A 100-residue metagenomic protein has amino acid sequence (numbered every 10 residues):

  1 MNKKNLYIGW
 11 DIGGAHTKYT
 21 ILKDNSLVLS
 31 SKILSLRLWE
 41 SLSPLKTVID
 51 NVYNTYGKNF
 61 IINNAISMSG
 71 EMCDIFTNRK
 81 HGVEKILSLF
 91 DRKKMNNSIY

Functional and structural regions predicted by a protein language model:
M1: A short, basic/flexible loop-to-alpha-helix module at the beginning of a structural domain
K4-V48: Short glycine-rich, Thr/Ser-proximal phosphate-binding strand/loop in the N-terminal lobe of ATP-dependent enzymes
Y7, Y19, Y53-Y56, Y100: Sequence-level detector for tyrosine residue identity
S26, T55, N59-F60: Short, glycine- and charge-enriched coil/turn segments that flank and shape catalytic ligand pockets
W39-S41, N51-V52, K94-I99: Short C-terminal domain-edge/linker segments immediately following a structured domain
S41-Y56, I86-L87: Short, well-ordered amphipathic alpha-helical segments that serve as non-catalytic structural scaffolds within diverse
K58-Y100: Short beta-strand-loop/turn "lid" adjacent to the catalytic site in phosphate-handling enzymes
